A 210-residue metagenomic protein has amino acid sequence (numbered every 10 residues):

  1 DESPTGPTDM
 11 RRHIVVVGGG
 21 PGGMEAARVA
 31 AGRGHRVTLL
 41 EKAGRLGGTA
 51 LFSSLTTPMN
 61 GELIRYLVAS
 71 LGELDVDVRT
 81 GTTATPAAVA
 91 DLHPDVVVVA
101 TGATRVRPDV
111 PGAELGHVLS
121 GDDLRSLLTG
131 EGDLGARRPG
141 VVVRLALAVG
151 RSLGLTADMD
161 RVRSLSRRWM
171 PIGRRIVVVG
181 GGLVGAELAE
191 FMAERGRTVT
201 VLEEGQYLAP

Functional and structural regions predicted by a protein language model:
D1, G44-L46, A50-F52, T57 (+2 more regions): Glycine-rich flavin
D1-T8: Ferredoxin-type iron-sulfur electron-transfer modules in oxidoreductases and energy-metabolism complexes
T8-A43, R79-H93, A100-G112, D123-A209: Rossmann-like dinucleotide/flavin-binding elements
A50-P94, P210: N-terminal Rossmann-like dinucleotide/flavin-binding domain of flavoprotein oxidoreductases that bind FAD/FMN
L55-M59, G116, R137: Short, hinge-like loop/turn segments at secondary-structure boundaries
